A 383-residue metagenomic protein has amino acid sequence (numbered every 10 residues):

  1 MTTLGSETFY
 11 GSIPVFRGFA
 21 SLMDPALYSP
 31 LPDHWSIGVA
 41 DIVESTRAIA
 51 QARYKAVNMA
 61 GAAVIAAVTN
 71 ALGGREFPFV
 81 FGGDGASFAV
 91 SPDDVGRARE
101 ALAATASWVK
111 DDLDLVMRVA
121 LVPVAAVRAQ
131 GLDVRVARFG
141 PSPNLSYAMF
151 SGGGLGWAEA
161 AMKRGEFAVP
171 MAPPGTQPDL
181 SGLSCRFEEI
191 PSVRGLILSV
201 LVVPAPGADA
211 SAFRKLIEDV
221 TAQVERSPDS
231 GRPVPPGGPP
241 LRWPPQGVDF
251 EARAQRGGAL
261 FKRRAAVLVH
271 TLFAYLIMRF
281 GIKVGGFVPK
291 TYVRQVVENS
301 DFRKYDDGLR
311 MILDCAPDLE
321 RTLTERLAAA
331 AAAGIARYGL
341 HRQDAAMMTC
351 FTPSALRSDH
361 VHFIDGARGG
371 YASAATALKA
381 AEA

Functional and structural regions predicted by a protein language model:
M1-A383: Regulatory and interdomain segments flanking nucleotide-handling catalytic cores in signaling/defense enzymes
